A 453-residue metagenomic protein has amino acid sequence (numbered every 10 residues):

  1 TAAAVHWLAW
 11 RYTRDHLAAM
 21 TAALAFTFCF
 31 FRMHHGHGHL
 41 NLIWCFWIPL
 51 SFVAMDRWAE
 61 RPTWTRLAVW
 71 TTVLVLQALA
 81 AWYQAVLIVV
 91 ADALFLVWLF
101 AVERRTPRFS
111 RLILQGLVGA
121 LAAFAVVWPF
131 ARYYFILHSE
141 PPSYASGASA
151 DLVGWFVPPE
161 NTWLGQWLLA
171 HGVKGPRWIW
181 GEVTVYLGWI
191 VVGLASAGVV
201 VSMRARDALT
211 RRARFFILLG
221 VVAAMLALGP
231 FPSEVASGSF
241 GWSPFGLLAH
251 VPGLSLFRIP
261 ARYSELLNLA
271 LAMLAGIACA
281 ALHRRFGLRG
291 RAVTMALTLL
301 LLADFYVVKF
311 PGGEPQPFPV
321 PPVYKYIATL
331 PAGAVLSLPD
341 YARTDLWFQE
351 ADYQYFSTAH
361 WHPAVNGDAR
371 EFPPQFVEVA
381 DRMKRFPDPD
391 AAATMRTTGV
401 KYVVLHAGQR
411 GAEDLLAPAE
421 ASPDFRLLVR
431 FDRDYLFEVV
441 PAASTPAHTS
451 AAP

Functional and structural regions predicted by a protein language model:
A2-Y12, H16-A101, Q115-W128, L297-D304: Membrane-embedded helix bundles of polyisoprenyl
W10-R14, D56-V69, V97-R111, V200-L209 (+3 more regions): Membrane-interface junctions at the ends of membrane-embedded or membrane-associated helices
H35-L42, A148-D151, A170-V183, V222-A270 (+1 more regions): Membrane-helix boundary/interfacial segments in multi-pass membrane proteins
L42-L50, V89-V90, I190-V191, Y263-L274: Membrane-embedded alpha-helical segments of multi-pass membrane proteins, especially the transmembrane helices
T72-V73, L96, T106-A131, P142-D151 (+2 more regions): Hydrophobic alpha-helical membrane-interfacial segments at the cytosolic entry of transmembrane helices
F124-V201, P260-S264: Periplasmic/ER-lumenal interhelical loops and adjacent helix-loop junctions in multi-pass membrane proteins
L187-R214, L218-A227, A278-A280: Hydrophobic, aromatic-rich transmembrane alpha-helices and their immediate juxtamembrane boundary segments
R206, H283, A296-P453: Extracytoplasmic
